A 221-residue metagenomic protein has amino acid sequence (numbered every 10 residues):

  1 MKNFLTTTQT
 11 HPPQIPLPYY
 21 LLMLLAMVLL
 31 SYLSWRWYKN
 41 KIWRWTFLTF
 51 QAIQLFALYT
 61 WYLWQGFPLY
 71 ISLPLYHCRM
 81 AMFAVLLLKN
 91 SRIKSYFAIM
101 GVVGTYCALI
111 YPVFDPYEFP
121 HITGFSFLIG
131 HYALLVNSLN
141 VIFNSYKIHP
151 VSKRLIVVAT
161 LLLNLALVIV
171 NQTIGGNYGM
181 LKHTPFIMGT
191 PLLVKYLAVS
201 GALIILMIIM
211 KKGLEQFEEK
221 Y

Functional and structural regions predicted by a protein language model:
T8-L22, P150-L161, Q172-K211: Membrane-interface transmembrane-helix boundary segments in multi-pass integral membrane proteins
L22-V28, R44-F56, I99, V199-I204: Alpha-helical transmembrane segments
V28-R36, A133-K153: Alpha-helical transmembrane segments in multipass membrane proteins, preferentially the mid-helix core
W35-K41, K147-H149, I208-Y221: Membrane-interface capping segments at transmembrane-helix boundaries
N40-K89: A glycine-rich, hydrophobic loop/mini-helix early in the fold
Q51-T60, V102-F114, T160-N171: Aromatic-anchored segments of alpha-helical transmembrane domains
A57-G66, L109-P120, Q172-N177, L214: Juxtamembrane "helix-exit" motif on the non-cytosolic side of transmembrane helices
Y76-M82, L88-S145: Membrane-proximal helix-loop-helix units in multi-pass membrane proteins
